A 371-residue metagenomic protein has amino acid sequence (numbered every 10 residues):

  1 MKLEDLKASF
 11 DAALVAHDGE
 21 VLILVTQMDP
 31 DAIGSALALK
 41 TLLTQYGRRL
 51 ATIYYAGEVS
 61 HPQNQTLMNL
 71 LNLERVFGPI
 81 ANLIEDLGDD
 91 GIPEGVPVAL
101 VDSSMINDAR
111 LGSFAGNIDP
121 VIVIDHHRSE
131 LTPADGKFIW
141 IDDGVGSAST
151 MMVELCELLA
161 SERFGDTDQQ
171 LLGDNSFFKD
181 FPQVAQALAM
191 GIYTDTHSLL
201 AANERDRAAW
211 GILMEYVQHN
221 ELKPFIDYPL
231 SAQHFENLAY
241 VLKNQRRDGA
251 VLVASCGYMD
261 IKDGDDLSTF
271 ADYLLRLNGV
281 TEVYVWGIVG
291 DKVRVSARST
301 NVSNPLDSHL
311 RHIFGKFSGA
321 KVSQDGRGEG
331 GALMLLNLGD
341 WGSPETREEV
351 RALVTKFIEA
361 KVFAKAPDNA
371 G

Functional and structural regions predicted by a protein language model:
K2-L22, A36, R48-L50, R246-G371: Gly/His-enriched, cation/cofactor- and phosphate-binding structural elements
G19-G88: Anionic-ligand anchoring segments at beta-strand to alpha-helix junctions in alpha/beta enzyme folds, i.e., glycine
V25, A99-D102, G191, V285-I288: Short beta-strand segments
D29, L39, M68, D125 (+3 more regions): Divalent metal-coordination and catalytic microenvironments
A36-K40, Q65, S149-E157, R207-G211 (+5 more regions): Predominant activation on well-ordered alpha-helical scaffold segments within soluble catalytic domains
E74-K137: Active-site cofactor/cluster-binding pocket
H126-G211, R327, R347-L353: Short alpha-helices
P182, Y193-T269, Y273-G290: Glycine-rich, Lys/Arg-enriched anion-binding loops that position phosphate/diphosphate groups for phosphoryl
